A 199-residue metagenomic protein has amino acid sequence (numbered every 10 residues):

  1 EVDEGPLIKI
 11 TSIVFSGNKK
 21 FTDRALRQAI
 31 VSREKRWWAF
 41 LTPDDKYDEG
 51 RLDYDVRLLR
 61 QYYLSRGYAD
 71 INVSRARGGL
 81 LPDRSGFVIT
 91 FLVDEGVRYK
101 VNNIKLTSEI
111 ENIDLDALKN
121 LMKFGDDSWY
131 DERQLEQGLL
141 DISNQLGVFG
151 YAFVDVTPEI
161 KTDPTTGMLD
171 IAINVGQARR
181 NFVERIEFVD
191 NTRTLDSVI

Functional and structural regions predicted by a protein language model:
E1-I199: Periplasmic polypeptide-binding modules associated with outer-membrane biogenesis and secretion
